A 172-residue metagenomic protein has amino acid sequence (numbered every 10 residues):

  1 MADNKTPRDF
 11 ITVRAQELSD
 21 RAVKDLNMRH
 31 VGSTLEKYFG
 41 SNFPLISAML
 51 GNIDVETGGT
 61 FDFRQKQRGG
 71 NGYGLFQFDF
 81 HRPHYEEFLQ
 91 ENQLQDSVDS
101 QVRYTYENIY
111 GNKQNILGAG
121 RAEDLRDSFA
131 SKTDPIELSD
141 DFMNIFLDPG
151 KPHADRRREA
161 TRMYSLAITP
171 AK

Functional and structural regions predicted by a protein language model:
M1-A15, T169-K172: G/A/S/T/P/Q/N-biased, glycine-rich low-complexity segments that form flexible N-terminal tails, linkers, or propeptides
A2, D127-K172: Active-site or metal-binding loop neighborhoods of secreted/extracellular toxin and effector enzymes
R8-T34, Y38, D54-D134: Peptidoglycan-targeting cell-wall enzymes and recognition modules
E36-I46: Short, charged helix-capping/linker segments at alpha-helix termini
F39, K113-Q114, G150, I168: Secondary-structure transition/hinge residues
P44-T60, T105, D141-M143: Short, functionally critical alpha-helical segments immediately adjacent to catalytic or ligand/cofactor-binding
S47, Y73-L75, S139: Extracellular structured ligand-interaction cores
